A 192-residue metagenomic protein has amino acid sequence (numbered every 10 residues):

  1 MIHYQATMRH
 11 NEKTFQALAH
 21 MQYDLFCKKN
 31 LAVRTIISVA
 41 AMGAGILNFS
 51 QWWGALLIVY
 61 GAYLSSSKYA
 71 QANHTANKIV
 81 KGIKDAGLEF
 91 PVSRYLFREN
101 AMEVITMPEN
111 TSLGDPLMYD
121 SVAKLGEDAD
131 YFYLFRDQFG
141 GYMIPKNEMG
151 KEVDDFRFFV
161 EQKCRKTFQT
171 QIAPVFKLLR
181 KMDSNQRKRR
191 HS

Functional and structural regions predicted by a protein language model:
M1-A40, G45: N-terminal membrane-targeting/pre-transmembrane regions
Y4, L113-L117, G140-Y142: Short beta-strand segments
I46-G54: Transmembrane helix interruption/hinge and helix-loop junction motifs
W53-L64: Hydrophobic core segments of alpha-helical transmembrane domains in multi-pass membrane proteins
K68-P116: Conserved beta-hairpin
F97-E99, E127, R136: Generic beta-strand structural signal
M102-E103, G114-F132: Phosphoinositide-dependent membrane-docking surfaces
D130-H191: A membrane-cytosol interface segment of integral membrane proteins
